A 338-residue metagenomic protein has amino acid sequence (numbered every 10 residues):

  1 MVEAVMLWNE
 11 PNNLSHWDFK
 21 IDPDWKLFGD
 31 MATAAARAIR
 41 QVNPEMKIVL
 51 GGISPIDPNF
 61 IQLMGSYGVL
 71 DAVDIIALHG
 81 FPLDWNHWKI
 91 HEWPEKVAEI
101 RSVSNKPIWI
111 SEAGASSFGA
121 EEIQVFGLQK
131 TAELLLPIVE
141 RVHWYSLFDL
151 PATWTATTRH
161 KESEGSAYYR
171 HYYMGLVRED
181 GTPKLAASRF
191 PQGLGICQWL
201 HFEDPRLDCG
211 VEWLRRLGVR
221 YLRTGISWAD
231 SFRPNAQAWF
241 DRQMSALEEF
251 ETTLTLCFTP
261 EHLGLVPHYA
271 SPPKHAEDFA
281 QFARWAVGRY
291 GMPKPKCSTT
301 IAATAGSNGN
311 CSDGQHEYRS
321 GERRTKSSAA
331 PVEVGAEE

Functional and structural regions predicted by a protein language model:
M1, D57-G68, V125-A132, L200-R216 (+1 more regions): Short, acidic/polar
M1-I56, V211-E338: Substrate-binding cleft and catalytic face of glycoside hydrolase catalytic domains, especially the flexible beta-alpha
V2, E45, A72-V73, N105-P107 (+3 more regions): A generic structural signal for alpha->beta connector loops
P23-K26, A120-F126, K130, L134-C197 (+8 more regions): Aromatic-rich peripheral "rim/lid" segments of glycoside hydrolase catalytic domains that contact and position glycan
A34, L63, E95, E99 (+7 more regions): Alpha-helical elements of Rossmann-like donor-binding domains used by nucleotide-donor carbohydrate transfer enzymes
V49-G52, A77, W109-E112, H143-S146 (+2 more regions): Short beta-strand segments
N59-E122, E133-L136, E140, D149-T153 (+5 more regions): Glycoside hydrolase catalytic-domain groove-lining segments
W85-N86, W199-D204, P267-S271: Acidic/histidine-rich helix-loop elements that form or flank divalent-metal/phosphate-binding sites at the catalytic
